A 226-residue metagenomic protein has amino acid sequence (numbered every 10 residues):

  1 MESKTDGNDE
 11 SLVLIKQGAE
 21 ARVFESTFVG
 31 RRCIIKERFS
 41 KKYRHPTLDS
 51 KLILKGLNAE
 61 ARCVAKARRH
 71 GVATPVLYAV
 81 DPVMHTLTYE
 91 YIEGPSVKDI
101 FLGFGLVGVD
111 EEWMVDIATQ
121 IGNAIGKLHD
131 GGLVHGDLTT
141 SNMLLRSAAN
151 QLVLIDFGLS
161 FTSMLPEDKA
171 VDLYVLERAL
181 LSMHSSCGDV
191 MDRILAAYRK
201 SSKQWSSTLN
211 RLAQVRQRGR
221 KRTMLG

Functional and structural regions predicted by a protein language model:
M1-L14, V215-M224: Juxta-kinase regulatory segment immediately upstream of eukaryotic protein kinase catalytic domains
S11-N58: ATP-binding glycine-rich loop module of kinase domains
S26-V29, Y91, S147: Active-site beta-strand termini and strand-to-loop segments that position acidic
C33, A73, L87, Q151-V153 (+1 more regions): Protein kinase-like catalytic core scaffold
F39, Y43, I53-L57, R68-I121: Conserved structural core of kinase catalytic domains
A65-V72, K98-S141, S147, L173 (+2 more regions): Conserved kinase catalytic-core helix
S147, Q151-G226: C-lobe/activation-segment region of protein kinase-like
